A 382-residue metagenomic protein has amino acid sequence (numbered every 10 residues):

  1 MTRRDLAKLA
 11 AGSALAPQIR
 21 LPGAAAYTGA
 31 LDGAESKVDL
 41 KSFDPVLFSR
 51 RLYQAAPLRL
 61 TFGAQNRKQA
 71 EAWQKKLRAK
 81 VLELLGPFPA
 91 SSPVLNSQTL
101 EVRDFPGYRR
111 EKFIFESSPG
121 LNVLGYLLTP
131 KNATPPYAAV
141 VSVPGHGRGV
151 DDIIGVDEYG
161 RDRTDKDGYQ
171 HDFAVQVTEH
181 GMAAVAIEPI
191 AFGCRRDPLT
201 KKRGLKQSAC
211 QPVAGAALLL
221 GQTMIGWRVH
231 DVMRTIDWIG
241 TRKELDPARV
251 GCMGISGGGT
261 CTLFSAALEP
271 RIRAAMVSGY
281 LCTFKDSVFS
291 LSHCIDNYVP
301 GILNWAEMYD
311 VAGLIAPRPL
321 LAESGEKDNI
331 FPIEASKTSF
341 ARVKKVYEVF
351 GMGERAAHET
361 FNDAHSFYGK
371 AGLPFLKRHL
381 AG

Functional and structural regions predicted by a protein language model:
D5-A26: N-terminal export signals
R50-L128: Non-catalytic accessory segments flanking enzyme active sites
L121-N122, K131-A139: Proline/glycine-enriched tight loop/beta-turn segments at coil->beta junctions that connect or precede beta-strands
V143-H230, S287-L291: Cap/lid segment of the alpha/beta-hydrolase catalytic domain
P212, A216-L220, H230, R234-T235 (+4 more regions): Mobile cap/lid helix-loop segments that gate and shape the active-site cleft of serine hydrolases
L245-G254: Alpha/beta-hydrolase fold nucleophile elbow
A322-S324: Short beta-strand/loop motif that positions the catalytic acidic residue of the alpha/beta-hydrolase fold
A341-R342, Y347-G382: C-terminal catalytic histidine-bearing segment of alpha/beta-hydrolase fold enzymes
